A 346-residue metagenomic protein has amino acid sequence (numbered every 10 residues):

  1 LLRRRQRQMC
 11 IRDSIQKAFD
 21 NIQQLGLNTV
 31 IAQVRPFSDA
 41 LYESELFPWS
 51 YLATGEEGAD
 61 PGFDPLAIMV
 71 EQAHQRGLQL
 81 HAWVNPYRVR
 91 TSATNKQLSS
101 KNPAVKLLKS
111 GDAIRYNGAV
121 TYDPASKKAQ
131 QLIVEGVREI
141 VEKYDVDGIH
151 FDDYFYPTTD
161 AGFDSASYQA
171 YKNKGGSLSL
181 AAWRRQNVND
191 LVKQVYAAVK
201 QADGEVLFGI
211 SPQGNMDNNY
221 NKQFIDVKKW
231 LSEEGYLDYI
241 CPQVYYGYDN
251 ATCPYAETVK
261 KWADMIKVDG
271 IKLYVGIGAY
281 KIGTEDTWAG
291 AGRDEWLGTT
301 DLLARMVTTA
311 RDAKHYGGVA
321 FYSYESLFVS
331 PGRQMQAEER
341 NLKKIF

Functional and structural regions predicted by a protein language model:
L1-I11: Single conserved hydrophobic/aromatic residue that forms the stacking wall/gate of nucleotide- or nucleobase-binding
R12-L25, L52-R76, E135, Q186-K193: Aromatic- and glycine-enriched glycan-recognition loops and surfaces that form the carbohydrate-binding subsites
S14-A40, K143-G148, G235-Y239, A313-G318: Catalytic domains of carbohydrate-active enzymes, especially glycoside hydrolases
L25-P61: Aromatic-lined carbohydrate-binding/catalytic grooves of carbohydrate-active enzymes
L27-R35, G62-I114, H150-D152: Glycine-rich, aromatic-flanked loop segments that form ligand/cofactor-binding clefts across common enzyme folds
L66, K193, G214-K229, T252-I266 (+1 more regions): Alpha-helical scaffolding within the catalytic cores of extracellular/periplasmic polymer-degrading hydrolases
A104-E233, Y245-Y246: Polysaccharide-binding and catalytic clefts of secreted carbohydrate-active enzymes
E234-P254, W262-F346: Substrate-binding cleft of secreted/luminal carbohydrate-active enzymes
